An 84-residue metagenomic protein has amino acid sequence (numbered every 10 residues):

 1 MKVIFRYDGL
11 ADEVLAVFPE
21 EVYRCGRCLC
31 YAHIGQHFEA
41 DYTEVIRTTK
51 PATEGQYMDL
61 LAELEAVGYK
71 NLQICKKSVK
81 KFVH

Functional and structural regions predicted by a protein language model:
M1-A11: A short beta-strand micro-motif
L10-E20: Short, solvent-exposed loop/hinge segments that bridge or flank secondary-structure elements
F18-M58: Acidic, low-complexity, intrinsically disordered interaction modules
E44-H84: Mixed-charge, Lys/Arg-enriched low-complexity segments
